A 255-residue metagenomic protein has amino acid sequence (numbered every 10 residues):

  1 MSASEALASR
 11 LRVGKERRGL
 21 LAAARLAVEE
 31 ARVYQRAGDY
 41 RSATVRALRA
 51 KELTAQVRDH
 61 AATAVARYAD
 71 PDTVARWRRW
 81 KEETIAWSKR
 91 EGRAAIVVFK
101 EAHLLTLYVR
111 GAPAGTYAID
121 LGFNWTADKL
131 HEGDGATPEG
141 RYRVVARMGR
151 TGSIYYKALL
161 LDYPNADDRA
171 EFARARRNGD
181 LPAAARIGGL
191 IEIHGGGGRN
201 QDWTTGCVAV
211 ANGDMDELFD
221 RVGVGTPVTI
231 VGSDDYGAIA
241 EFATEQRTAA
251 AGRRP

Functional and structural regions predicted by a protein language model:
M1-A8, V45-E91, F242-T244: Pro/Ala/Gly-rich low-complexity, hydrophilic intrinsically disordered segments
M1-E29, Y68-D70: Amphipathic, heptad-repeat alpha-helical segments
L21, V28, Q35, Y40 (+2 more regions): Inward-facing hydrophobic residues that define packing positions of alpha-helical scaffold repeats
R32-R36, Y40, G92, W203-G206: Second-shell loop/turn segments in exported
W77-I96, K100-E101, Y117-R147, N212-D216: N-terminal post-signal-peptidase region of extra-cytosolic proteins
A95-V97, L104-T106, Y117-D120, R141-R143 (+4 more regions): Soluble periplasmic/extracytoplasmic beta-strand elements of cell-envelope proteins
Y108-G111: Short acidic-glycine loop/turn motifs at beta-strand connectors
M148-P255: Exported/periplasmic cell-wall-interacting domains
